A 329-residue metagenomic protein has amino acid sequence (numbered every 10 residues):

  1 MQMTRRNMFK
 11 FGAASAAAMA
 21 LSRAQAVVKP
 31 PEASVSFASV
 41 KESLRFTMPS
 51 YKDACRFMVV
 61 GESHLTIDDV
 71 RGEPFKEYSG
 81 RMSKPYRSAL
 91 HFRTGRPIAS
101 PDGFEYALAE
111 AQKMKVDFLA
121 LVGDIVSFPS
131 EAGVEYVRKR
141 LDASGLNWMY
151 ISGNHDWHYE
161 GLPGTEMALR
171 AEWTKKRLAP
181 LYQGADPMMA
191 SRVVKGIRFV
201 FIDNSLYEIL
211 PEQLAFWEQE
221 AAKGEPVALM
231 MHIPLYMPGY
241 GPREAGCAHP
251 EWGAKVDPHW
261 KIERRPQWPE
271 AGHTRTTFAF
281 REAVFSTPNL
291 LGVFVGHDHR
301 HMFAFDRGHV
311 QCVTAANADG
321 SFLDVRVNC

Functional and structural regions predicted by a protein language model:
Q2, N7-V28: N-terminal export signals
K29-E131: N-terminal active-site segment of His-dependent metallophosphoesterases
S39-Y51, E131-A228, G246, P250-E263 (+2 more regions): Extended active-site neighborhood of metal-dependent phosphoesterases/phosphodiesterases
F57-V59, L121, Y150, L229 (+1 more regions): Residue-level marker for buried hydrophobic side chains located in beta-strands that build the well-ordered beta-sheet
E62, D124, G153-N154, H232 (+1 more regions): Active-site glycine-centered loops adjacent to acidic/histidine catalytic or metal-binding residues that shape
R71-G95, R243-P269: A solvent-exposed, charged loop/short amphipathic helix patch at secondary-structure junctions
H91-Q112, T174-R192, W268-F294: Alpha-helix-centered segments that form part of catalytic cores
G224-Y240: Short acidic, glycine-rich surface-loop motifs adjacent to enzyme active sites
